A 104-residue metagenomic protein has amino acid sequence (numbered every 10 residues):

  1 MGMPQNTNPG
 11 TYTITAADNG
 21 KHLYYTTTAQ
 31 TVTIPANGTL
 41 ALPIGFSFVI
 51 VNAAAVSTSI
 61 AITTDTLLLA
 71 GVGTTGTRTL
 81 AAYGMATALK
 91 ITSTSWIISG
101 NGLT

Functional and structural regions predicted by a protein language model:
M1-T64, T94-T104: Exposed extracellular interaction/assembly regions and N-terminal maturation sites
Y25, L69-G71, I91: Generic detector of low-complexity/intrinsically disordered segments and short hydrophobic N-terminal stretches
T64-A82: Terminal beta-strand-rich extracellular "head" domains that mediate receptor/glycan or other ligand binding
G76-T104: Extracellular jelly-roll beta-sandwich "head" domains, especially the C-terminal globular C1q domain
